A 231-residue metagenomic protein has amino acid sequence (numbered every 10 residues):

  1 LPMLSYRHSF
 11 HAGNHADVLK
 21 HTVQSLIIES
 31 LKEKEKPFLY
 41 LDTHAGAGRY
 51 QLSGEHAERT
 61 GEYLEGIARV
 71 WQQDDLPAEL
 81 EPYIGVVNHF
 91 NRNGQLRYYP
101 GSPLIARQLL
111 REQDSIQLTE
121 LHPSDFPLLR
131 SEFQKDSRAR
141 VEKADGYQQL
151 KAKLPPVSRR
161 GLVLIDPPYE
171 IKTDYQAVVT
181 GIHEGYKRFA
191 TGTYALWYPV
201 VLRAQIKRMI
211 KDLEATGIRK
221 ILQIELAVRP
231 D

Functional and structural regions predicted by a protein language model:
P2-D231: Class I S-adenosyl-L-methionine-dependent methyltransferase catalytic core
